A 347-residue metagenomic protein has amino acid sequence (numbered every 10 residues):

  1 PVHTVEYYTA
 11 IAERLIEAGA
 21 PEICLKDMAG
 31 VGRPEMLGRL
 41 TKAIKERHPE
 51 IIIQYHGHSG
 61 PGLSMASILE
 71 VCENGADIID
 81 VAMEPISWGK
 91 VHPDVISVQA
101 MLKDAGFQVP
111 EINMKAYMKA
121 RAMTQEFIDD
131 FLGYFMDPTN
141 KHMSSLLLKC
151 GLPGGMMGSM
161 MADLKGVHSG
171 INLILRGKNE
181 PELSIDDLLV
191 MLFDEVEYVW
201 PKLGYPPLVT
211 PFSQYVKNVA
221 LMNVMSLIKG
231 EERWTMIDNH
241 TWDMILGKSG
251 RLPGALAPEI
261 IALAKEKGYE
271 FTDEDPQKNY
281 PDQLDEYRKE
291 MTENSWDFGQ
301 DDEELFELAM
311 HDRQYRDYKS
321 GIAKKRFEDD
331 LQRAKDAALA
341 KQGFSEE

Functional and structural regions predicted by a protein language model:
P1, K26-G30, H56-S64, E84-I86: Active-site beta-loop-alpha junctions enriched in small/polar residues
P1-I51, L69-A76: Alpha/beta enzyme core
D27, N74-P93: Glycine-rich phosphate-binding active-site loops on the catalytic face of alpha/beta enzymes
L37-Y55, Q99-E111: Alpha-helix-loop-beta-strand connector modules within alpha/beta enzyme cores
Q54-H58, V81-A82, E111-A120: Beta-strand segments within the central parallel beta-sheet cores of soluble alpha/beta enzyme folds
S59-V71, A82, I96: Thiamine diphosphate
A66, V91, Q99-L102, G106-N172 (+1 more regions): Core active-site phosphate/anionic-ligand binding loop and the adjoining beta-turn-alpha structural block in enzyme
H142-E347: Terminal or standalone catalytic/regulatory effector modules within metabolic enzymes and repeat proteins
